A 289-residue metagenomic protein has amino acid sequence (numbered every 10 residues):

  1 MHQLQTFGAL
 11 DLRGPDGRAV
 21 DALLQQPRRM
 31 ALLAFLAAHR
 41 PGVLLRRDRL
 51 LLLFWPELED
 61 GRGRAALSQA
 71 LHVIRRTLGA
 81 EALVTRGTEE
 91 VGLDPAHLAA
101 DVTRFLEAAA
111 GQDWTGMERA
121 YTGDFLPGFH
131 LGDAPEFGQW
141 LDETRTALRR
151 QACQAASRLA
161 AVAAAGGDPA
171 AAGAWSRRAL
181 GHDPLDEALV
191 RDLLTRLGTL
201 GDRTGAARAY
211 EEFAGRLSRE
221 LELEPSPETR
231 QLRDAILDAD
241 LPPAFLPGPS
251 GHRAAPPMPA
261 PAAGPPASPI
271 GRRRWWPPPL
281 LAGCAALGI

Functional and structural regions predicted by a protein language model:
Q5, L12-R18, L32-L36, V43 (+7 more regions): An N-terminal, helix-rich hydrophobic module
L23-M30: Short helix-coil-helix linker/hinge
E57-G61: Short, polar/flexible loop-turn hinges at active-site or ligand-entry regions and domain interfaces
L93-H97: Short, cationic-aromatic polyanion-contact patches
D133-R145: Carbohydrate-binding/catalytic loop surfaces
P256-I289: C-terminal or otherwise distal, non-catalytic regulatory regions appended to signaling enzyme catalytic cores
